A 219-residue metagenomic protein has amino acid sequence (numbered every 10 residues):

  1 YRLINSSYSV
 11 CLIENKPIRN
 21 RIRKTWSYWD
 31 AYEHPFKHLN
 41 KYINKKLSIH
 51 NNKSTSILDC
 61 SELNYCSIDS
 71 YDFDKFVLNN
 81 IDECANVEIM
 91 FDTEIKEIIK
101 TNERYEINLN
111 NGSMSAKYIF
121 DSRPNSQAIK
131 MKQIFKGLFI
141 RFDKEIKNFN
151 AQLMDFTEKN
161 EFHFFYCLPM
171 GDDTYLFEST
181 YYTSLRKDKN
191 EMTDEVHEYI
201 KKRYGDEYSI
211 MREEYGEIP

Functional and structural regions predicted by a protein language model:
R2, N80-Y208: Predominantly flavin-linked oxidoreductase catalytic cores and closely associated redox partners
R2-K53, K136, I140: N-terminal FAD cofactor-binding segment of flavoenzymes
N15, S122-R123, E213: Fold-independent oxyanion-binding glycine-rich loops and adjacent beta-strand/coil segments at enzyme active sites
I18, T55, E97, Q127 (+1 more regions): Surface-exposed, flexible loop/turn segments at secondary-structure boundaries
R19, L63-N64, Y182-L185: Short histidine/acidic/glycine/proline-rich micro-motifs that form metal- and phosphate-coordinating active-site loops
R23-K24, E62, K187-N190: Short, solvent-exposed loop/turn segments at secondary-structure boundaries
Y28-A85, I89-D92, E97-K100: A conserved beta-strand/loop capping segment in the N-terminal third of enzymes that catalyze redox or closely related
G205-P219: Flavin (FAD/FMN) cofactor-binding core of flavoprotein oxidoreductases
